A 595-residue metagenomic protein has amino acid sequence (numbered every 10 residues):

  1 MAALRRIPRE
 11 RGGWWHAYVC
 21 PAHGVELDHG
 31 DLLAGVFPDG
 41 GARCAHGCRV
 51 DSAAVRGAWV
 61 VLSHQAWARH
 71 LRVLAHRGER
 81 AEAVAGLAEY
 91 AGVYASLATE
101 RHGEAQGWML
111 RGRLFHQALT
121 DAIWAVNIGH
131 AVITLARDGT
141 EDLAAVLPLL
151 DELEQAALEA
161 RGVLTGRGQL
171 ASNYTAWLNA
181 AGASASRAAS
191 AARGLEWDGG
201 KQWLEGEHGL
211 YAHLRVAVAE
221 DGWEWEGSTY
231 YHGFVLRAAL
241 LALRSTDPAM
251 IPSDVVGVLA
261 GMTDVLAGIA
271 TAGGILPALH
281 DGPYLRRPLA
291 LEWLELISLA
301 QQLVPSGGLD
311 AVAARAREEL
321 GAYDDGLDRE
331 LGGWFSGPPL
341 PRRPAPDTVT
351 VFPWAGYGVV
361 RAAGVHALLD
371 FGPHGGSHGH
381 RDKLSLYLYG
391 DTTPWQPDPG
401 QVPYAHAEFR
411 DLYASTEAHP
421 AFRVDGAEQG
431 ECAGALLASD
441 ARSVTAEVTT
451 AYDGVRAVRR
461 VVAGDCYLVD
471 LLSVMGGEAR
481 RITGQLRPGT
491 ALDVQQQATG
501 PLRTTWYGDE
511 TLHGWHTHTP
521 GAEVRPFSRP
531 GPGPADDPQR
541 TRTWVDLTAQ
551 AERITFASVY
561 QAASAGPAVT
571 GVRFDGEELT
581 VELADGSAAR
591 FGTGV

Functional and structural regions predicted by a protein language model:
M1-L170, A176-A183, R215, R503-W506 (+1 more regions): Extracellular glycan-targeting catalytic surfaces
Q65-E79, G92-A95, R113, I123-D142 (+8 more regions): Well-ordered alpha-helical scaffold segments within catalytic/enzyme domains
A66, Q117-W124, L149, A171-Y174 (+6 more regions): Secondary-structure capping and boundary motifs in well-ordered enzyme cores
R111-F115, L158-L170, A192, E196 (+4 more regions): Active-site-adjacent structural elements in folded domains
A183, Y230-W395, Q550, T555 (+1 more regions): Carbohydrate-active enzyme catalytic cores, enriched for enzymes that act on polyanionic acidic polysaccharides
A189, W203-T246, D465: Long, repeat-rich segments with strong aromatic
Q396-G400: Catalytic Cys-His active-site segments of thiol-dependent hydrolases/isopeptidases
V402-V595: CBM-like, beta-strand-rich accessory domains located in the C-terminal region of large, secreted polysaccharide-active
